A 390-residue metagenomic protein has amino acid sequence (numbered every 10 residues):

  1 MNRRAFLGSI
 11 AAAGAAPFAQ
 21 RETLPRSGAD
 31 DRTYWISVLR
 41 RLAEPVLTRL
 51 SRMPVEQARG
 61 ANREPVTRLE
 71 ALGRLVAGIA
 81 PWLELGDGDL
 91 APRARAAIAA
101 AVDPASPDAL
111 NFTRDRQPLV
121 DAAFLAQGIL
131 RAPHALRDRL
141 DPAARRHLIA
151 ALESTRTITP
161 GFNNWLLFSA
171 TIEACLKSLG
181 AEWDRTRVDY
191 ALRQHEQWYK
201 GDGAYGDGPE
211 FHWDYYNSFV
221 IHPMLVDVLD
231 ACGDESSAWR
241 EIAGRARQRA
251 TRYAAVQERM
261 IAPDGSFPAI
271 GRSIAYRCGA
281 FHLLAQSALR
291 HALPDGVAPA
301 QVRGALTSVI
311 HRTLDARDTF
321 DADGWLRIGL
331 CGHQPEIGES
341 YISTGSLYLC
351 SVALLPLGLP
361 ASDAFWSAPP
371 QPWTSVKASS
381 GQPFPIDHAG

Functional and structural regions predicted by a protein language model:
A5-E22: N-terminal export signals
F18-A71, A77, P81, P92-A97: Low-complexity, Ser/Thr/Pro/Gly-enriched N-terminal "stalk/linker" regions
G28-S51, G86-A97, H134-P142, K177-E196 (+2 more regions): An acidic intrinsically disordered interaction segment
T48-Q57, P107, V309-G390: CBM-like carbohydrate-recognition segments
R68, A80, A94-R247, R259-H282 (+1 more regions): Aromatic-lined, polymer-binding surfaces characteristic of secreted/periplasmic polysaccharide-degrading enzymes
D214-L326, G338-A361: Long, repeat-rich segments with strong aromatic
